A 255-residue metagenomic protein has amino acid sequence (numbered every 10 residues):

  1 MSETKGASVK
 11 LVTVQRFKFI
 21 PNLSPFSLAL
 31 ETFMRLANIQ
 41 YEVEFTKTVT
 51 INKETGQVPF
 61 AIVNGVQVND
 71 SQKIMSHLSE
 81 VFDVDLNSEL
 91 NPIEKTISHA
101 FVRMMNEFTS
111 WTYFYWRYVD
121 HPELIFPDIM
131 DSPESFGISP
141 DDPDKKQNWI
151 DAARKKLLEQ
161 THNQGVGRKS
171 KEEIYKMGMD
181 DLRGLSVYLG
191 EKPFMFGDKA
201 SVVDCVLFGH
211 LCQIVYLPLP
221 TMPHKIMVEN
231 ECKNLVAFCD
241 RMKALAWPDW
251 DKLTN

Functional and structural regions predicted by a protein language model:
M1-N148, M195, V215: GST-like domain detector, emphasizing the conserved glutathione-binding G-site in the N-terminal thioredoxin-like
A29, F33-L36, H77, M177-Y188 (+1 more regions): Amphipathic alpha-helical segments that form well-ordered structural scaffolds and often line/cohere around active
V81, L217-P218, L245, D249: A short secondary-structure junction motif
I97-A100, M104, G184, F208-Q213 (+2 more regions): Alpha-helical scaffold segments in carbohydrate-active enzymes
W111-N234: GST-like fold's C-terminal all-alpha helical module
V236-N255: C-terminal helix/juxtamembrane-tail motif
